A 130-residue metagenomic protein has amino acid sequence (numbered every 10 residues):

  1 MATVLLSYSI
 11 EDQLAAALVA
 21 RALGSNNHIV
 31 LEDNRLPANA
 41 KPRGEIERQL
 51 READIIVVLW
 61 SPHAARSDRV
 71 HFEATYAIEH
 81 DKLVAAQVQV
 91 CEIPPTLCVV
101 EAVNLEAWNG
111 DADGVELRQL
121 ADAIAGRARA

Functional and structural regions predicted by a protein language model:
M1-V58, I78-K82, Q89-C91, P95 (+1 more regions): Conserved N-terminal substructure of TIR/SEFIR domains
L31-E32, A85, N104-A107: Structural signal for conserved beta-strand scaffold positions within catalytic alpha/beta enzyme cores
G44-R48, E73-A74, V100-A102: Short low-complexity, flexible loop/linker segments enriched in glycine and/or proline with clustered acidic
P62-D81: Conserved TIR/SEFIR loop-to-helix hotspot centered on a Trp-containing motif with a nearby acidic residue
A65-D68, E92-L97: Switch/connector loops and helix/strand junctions flanking conserved nucleotide-binding motifs in nucleotide-processing
P95-E106: Von Willebrand factor A/integrin I-like adhesion domains
A112: Short, glycine-/small-residue-rich phosphate/pyrophosphate-handling segment
